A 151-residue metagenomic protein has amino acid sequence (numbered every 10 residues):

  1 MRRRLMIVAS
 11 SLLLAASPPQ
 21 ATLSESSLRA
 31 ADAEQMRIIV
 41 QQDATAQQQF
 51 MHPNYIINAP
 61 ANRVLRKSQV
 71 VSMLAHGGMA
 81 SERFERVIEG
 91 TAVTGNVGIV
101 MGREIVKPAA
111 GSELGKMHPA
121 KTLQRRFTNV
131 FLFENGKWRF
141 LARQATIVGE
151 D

Functional and structural regions predicted by a protein language model:
M1-R4: Positively charged n-region of N-terminal signal peptides that target proteins for export
M6-A15: Bacterial N-terminal signal peptides
P18-D151: A beta-strand edge to alpha-helix "cap/lid" segment located at domain peripheries
